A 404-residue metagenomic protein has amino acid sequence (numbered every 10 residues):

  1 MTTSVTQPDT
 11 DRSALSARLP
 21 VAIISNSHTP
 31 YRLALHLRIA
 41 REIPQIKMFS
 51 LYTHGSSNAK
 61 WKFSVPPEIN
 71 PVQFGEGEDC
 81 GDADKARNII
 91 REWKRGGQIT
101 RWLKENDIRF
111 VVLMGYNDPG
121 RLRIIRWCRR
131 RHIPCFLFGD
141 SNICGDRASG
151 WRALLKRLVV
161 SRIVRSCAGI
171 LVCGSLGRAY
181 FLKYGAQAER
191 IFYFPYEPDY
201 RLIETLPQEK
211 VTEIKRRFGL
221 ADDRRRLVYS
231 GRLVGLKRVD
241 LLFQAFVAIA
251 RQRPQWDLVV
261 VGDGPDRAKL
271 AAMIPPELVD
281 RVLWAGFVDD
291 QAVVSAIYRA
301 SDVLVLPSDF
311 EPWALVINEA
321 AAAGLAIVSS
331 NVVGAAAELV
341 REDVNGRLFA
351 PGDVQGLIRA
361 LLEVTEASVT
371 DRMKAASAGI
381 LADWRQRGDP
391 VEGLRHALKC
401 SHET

Functional and structural regions predicted by a protein language model:
A153, V160, R165-E213, R217: Donor nucleotide-sugar binding/catalytic pocket of nucleotide-sugar-dependent glycosyltransferases
A221-K237, F243-V247: Conserved donor-binding/catalytic core segment of Leloir-type glycosyltransferases
K269-V288: Nucleotide-activated donor-binding/catalytic signature segment of Leloir-type glycosyltransferases, i.e., the conserved
F287, A296-S301: Short alpha-helical donor nucleotide-sugar binding micro-motif in glycosyltransferases
D309: Aromatic "clamp/platform" in nucleotide-sugar-dependent glycosyltransferases that forms part of the donor/acceptor
A326-S330: Short hydrophobic beta-strand element within catalytic cores of glycosyltransferases and related nucleotide-activated
E342-D343, R347-V354, L362-S368: Conserved acidic donor-binding segment of nucleotide-sugar-dependent glycosyltransferases
S368-K399: A charged, aromatic-enriched C-terminal amphipathic alpha-helix characteristic of glycosyltransferases across folds
